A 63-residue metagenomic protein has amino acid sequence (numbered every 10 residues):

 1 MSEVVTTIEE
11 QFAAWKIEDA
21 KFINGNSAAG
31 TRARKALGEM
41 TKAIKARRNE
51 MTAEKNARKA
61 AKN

Functional and structural regions predicted by a protein language model:
E3-I17, N24, L37, K42 (+1 more regions): N-terminal intrinsically disordered, cationic/polar leader segments that include organellar targeting peptides
G30-K35: Short, charged, amphipathic alpha-helical segments
